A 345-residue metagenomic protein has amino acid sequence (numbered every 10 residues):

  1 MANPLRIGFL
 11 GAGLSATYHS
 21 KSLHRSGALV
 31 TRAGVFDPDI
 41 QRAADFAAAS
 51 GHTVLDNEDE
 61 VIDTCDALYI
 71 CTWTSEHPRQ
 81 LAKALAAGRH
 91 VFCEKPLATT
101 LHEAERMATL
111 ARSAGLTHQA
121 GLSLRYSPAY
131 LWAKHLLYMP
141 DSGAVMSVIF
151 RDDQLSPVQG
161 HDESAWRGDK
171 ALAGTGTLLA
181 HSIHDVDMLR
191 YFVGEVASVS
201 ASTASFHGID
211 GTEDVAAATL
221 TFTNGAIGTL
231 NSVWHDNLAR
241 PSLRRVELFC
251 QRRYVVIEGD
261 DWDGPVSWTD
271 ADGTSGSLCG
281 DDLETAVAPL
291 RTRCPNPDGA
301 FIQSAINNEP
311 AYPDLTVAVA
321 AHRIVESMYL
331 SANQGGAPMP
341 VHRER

Functional and structural regions predicted by a protein language model:
M1-A49: N-terminal Rossmann-like dinucleotide-binding module
M1-P4, L14, E60, A67-I70 (+3 more regions): C-terminal helix-rich "cap/oligomerization" subdomain common to oxidoreductases
Y18, P38, A286-G299: Active-site loop of classical SDR/Rossmann-like NAD(P)-dependent oxidoreductases, centered on the catalytic Tyr-X3-Lys
H19, S50-L110: Beta-loop-alpha module in the N-terminal Rossmann-like domain of NAD(P)-dependent dehydrogenases, especially those
G88, G115, P140, G225 (+2 more regions): Glycine-centered short loops/turns at secondary-structure junctions
R106-L124, G143-V148: Rossmann-fold dehydrogenase core element
L124-D210: Predominantly a Rossmann-like dinucleotide-binding segment in NAD(P)-dependent oxidoreductases
A180, V186-D263, P297-E309, E344: Contiguous beta-strand/loop segments that form the cofactor/metal-binding neighborhood of enzyme cores
